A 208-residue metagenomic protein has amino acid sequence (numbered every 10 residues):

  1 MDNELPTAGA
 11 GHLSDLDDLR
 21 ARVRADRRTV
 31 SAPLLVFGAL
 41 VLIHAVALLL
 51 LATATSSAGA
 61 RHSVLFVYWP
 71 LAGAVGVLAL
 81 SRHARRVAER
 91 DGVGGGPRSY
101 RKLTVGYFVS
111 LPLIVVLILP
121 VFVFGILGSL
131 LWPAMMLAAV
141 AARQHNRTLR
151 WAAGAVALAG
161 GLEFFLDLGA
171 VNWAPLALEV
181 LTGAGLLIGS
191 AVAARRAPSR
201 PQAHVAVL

Functional and structural regions predicted by a protein language model:
M1-V30: N-terminal juxtamembrane cytosolic/stromal segments of multi-pass membrane proteins
T7, R90, V123-I126: Intrinsically disordered, low-complexity segments enriched in small/polar residues
R27-P112: Selected alpha-helical membrane-embedding segments in polytopic membrane proteins
V41-L48, G73-G76, L111, P133-L137 (+2 more regions): Helical transmembrane-bundle signal
V46-Y68, V116-L130, G161-V180: Membrane interfacial helix motifs at helix-loop boundaries and amphipathic/re-entrant anchors
W69-H83, G106-L119, A159-G161, V180-R195: Hydrophobic core of alpha-helical transmembrane segments in multi-pass integral membrane proteins
R98-S99, L103-L158: Membrane-proximal helix-loop-helix units in multi-pass membrane proteins
M135-L208: Terminal transmembrane helical module of multi-pass membrane proteins
